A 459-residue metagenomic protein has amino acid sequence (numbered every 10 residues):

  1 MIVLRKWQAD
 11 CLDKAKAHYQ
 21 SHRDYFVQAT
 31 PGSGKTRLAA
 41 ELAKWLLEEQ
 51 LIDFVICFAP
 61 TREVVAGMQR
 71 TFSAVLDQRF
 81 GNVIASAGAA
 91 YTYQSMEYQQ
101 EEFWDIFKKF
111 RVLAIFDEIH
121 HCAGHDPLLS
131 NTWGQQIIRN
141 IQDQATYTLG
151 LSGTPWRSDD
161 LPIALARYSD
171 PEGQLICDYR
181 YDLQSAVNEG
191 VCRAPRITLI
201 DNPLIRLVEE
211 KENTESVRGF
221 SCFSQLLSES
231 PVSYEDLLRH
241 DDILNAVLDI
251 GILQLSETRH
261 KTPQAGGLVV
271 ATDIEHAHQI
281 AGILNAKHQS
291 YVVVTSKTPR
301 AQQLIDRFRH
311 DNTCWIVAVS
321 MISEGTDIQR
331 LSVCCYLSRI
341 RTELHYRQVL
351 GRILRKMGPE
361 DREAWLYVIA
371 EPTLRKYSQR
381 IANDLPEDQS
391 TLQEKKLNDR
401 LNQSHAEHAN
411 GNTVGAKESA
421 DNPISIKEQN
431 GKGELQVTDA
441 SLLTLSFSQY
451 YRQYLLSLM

Functional and structural regions predicted by a protein language model:
M1-F26: Conserved pre-motif I regulatory segment
I2, D160-K261: Interdomain helical connector at the RecA1-RecA2 junction of SF1/SF2 helicase-like NTPases
S33-L46, L51-F72, T272-E275: Conserved Walker A/P-loop ATP-binding site and its immediately adjacent core in helicase/helicase-like ATPase domains
T61-V64, T92-Y98, A271-E275, V292-Q303 (+1 more regions): Conserved helicase motor
V65-F107: Inter-Walker segment of RecA-like/P-loop motor cores
D105-G150, T154: SF2 helicase catalytic motif II
L237-R239, I243-A246, I250, Q254 (+1 more regions): Long, largely alpha-helical accessory region at the distal end of helicase-like NTP-driven motors
S290-E394: Conserved RecA-like P-loop NTPase helicase motor core
